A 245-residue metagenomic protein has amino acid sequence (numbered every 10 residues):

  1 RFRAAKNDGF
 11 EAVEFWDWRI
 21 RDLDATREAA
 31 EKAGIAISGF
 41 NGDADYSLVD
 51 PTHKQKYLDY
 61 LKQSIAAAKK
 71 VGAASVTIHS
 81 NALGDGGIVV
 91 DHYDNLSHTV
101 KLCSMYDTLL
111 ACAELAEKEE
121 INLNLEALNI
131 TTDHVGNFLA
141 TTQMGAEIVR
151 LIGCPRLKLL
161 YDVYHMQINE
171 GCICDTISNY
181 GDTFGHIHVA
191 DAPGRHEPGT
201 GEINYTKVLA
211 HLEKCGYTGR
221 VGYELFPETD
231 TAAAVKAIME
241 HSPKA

Functional and structural regions predicted by a protein language model:
R1-A5, D24-T26, H53-A66, I168-I177: Short, acidic/polar
R1-K6, G72-A74, G87-I88, L139-Y161 (+1 more regions): Histidine-acidic metal/acid-base catalytic patches
F2-R19, N41-Y46: N-terminal substrate-binding region of glycoside hydrolase catalytic domains
E11-F15, I35-G42, V76-I78, L123-L125 (+3 more regions): Hydrophobic faces of well-ordered beta-strands that scaffold small-molecule active sites in alpha/beta enzyme cores
D17-R19, D43-Y46, S80-G84, A127-T131 (+3 more regions): Active-site-proximal loop/turn and secondary-structure-junction residues that shape catalytic pockets, frequently
R19-A29: Active-site-adjacent beta->alpha loops and helix N-cap segments on the catalytic face of soluble alpha/beta enzymes
P51-K158, I168: Active-site acidic/histidine proton-transfer and metal-coordination neighborhood in alpha/beta enzyme cores
